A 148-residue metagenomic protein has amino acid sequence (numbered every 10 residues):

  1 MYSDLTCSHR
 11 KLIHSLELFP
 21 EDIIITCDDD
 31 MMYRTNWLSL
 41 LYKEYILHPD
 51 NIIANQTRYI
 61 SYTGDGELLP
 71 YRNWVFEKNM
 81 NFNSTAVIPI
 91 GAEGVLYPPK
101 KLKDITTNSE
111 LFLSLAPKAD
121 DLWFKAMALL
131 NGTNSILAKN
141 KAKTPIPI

Functional and structural regions predicted by a protein language model:
S3-R10: A short, glycine-/small-residue-rich helix N-cap motif at loop->alpha-helix starts within glycosyltransferase
C7, Y33, A116-D120: Short, glycine/acidic-rich beta->alpha junctions
L12-I23: Active-site nucleotide-sugar/metal-binding loop of Leloir-type enzymes
S15, M32-E110: Conserved catalytic core of nucleotide-sugar-dependent glycosyltransferases
E21, H48-N51, T133: Short, high-confidence coil segments that cap the C-terminus of an alpha-helix and link into the following beta-strand
E21-M32: Short beta-strand-to-loop acidic/aromatic patch adjacent to the donor-nucleotide binding site
D104, E110-I148: C-terminal catalytic/acceptor-binding lobe
